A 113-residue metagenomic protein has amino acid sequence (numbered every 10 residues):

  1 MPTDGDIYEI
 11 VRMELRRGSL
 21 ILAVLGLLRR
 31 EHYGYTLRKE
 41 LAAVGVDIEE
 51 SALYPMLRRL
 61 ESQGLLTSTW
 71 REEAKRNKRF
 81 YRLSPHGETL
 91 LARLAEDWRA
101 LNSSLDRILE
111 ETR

Functional and structural regions predicted by a protein language model:
M1-M13: Short, Lys/Arg-enriched N-terminal segment that forms or immediately precedes the first helix of a structured domain
R12-Y54: N-terminal helix-turn-helix DNA-binding core of bacterial DNA-binding proteins
R30-Y33, S62-Q63, G87: Short, charged/polar surface micro-motifs in flexible loops or helix N-caps
R59: Alpha-helical DNA-recognition elements
Q63-N77, R82: Beta-hairpin "wing" of winged helix-turn-helix
N77-A95: Basic, amphipathic "hinge/linker" alpha-helix immediately C-terminal to the N-terminal HTH DNA-binding motif
A92-R113: Amphipathic alpha-helical dimerization/coiled-coil segments that flank or bridge DNA-binding/regulatory modules
